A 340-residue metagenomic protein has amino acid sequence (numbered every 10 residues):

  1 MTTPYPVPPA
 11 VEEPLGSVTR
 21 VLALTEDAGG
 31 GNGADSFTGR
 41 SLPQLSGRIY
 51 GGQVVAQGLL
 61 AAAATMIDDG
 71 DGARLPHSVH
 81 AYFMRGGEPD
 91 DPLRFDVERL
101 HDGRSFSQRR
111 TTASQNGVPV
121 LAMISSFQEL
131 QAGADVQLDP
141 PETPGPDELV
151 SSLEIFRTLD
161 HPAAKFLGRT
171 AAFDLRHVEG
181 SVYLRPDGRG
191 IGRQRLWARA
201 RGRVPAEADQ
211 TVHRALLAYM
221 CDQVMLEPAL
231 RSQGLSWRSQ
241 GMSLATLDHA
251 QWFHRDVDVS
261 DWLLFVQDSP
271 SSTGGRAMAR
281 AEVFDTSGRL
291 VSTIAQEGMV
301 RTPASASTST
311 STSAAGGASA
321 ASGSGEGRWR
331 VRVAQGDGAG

Functional and structural regions predicted by a protein language model:
M1-G340: Terminal targeting signals and extreme-terminal segments of soluble enzymes
